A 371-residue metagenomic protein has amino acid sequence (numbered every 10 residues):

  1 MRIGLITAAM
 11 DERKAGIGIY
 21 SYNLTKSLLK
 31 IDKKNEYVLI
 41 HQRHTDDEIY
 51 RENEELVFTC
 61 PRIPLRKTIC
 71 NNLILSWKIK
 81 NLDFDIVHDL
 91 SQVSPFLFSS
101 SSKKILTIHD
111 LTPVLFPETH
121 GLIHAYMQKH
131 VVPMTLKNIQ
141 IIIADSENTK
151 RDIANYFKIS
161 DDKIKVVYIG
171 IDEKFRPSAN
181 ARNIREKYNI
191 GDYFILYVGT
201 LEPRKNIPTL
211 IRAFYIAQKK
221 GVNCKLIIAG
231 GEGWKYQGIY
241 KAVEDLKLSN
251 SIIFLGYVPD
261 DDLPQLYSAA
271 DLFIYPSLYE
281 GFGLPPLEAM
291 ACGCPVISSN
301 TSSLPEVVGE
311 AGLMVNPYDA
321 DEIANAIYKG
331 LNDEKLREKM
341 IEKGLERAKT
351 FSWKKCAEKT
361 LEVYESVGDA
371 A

Functional and structural regions predicted by a protein language model:
M1-A371: Carbohydrate transferase catalytic cores enriched for Leloir-type hexosyltransferases
